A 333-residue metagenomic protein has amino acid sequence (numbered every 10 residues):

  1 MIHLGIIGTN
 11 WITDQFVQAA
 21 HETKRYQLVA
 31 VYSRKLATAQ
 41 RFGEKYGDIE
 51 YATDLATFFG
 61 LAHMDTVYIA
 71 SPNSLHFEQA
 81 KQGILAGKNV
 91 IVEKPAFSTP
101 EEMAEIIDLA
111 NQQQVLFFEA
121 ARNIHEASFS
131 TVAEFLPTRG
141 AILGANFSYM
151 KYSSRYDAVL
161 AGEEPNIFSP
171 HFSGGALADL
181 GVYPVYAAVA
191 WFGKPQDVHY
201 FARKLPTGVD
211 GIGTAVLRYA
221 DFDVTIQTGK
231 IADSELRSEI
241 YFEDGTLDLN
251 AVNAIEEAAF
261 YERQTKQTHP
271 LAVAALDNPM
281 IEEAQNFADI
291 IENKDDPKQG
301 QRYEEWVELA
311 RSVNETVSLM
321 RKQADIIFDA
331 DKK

Functional and structural regions predicted by a protein language model:
M1, T66-Y68, A104, N286-K333: C-terminal helix-rich "cap/oligomerization" subdomain common to oxidoreductases
M1-Y46, I326-D329, K333: N-terminal Rossmann-like dinucleotide-binding module
Y46-L109: Beta-loop-alpha module in the N-terminal Rossmann-like domain of NAD(P)-dependent dehydrogenases, especially those
T53, V92-E93, F117-E119, L249: Hydrophobic residues in well-ordered beta-strands that form the structural core
E105-R122, I142-A145: Rossmann-fold dehydrogenase core element
E126-Q196: Predominantly a Rossmann-like dinucleotide-binding segment in NAD(P)-dependent oxidoreductases
P184-I255, Q285-K294: Contiguous beta-strand/loop segments that form the cofactor/metal-binding neighborhood of enzyme cores
A272-Q285: Active-site loop of classical SDR/Rossmann-like NAD(P)-dependent oxidoreductases, centered on the catalytic Tyr-X3-Lys
